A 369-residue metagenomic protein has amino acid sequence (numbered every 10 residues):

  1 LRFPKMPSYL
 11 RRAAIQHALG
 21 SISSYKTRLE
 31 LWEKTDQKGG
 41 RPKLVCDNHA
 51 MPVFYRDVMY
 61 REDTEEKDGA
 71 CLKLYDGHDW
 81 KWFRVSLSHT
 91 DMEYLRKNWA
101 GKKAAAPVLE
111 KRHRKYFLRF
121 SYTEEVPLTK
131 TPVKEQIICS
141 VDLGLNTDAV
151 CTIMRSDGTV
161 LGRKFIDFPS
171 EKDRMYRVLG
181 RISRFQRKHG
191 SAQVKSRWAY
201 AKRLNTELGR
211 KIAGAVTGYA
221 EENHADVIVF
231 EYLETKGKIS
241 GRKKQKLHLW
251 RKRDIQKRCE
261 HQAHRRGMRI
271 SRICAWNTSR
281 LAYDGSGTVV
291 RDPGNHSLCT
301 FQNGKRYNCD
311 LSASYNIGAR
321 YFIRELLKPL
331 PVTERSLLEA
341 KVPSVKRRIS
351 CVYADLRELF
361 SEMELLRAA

Functional and structural regions predicted by a protein language model:
L1-A369: Nucleic-acid substrate recognition interfaces
